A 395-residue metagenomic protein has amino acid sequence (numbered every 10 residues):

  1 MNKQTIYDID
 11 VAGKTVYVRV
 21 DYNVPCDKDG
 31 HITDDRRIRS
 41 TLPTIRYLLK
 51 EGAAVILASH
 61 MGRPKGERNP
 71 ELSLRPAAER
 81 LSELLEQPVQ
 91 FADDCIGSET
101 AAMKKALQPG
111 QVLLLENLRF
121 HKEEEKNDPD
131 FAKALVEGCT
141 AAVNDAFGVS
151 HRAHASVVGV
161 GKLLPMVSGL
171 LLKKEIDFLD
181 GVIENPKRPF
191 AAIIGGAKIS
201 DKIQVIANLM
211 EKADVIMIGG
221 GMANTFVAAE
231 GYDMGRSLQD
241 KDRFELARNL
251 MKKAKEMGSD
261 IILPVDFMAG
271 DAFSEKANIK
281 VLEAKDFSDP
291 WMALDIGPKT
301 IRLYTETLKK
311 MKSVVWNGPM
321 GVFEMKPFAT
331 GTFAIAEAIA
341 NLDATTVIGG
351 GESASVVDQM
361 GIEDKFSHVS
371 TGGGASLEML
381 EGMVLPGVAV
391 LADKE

Functional and structural regions predicted by a protein language model:
M1-E395: Active-site loop-to-helix "anion-binding N-cap" substructures in soluble metabolic enzymes
